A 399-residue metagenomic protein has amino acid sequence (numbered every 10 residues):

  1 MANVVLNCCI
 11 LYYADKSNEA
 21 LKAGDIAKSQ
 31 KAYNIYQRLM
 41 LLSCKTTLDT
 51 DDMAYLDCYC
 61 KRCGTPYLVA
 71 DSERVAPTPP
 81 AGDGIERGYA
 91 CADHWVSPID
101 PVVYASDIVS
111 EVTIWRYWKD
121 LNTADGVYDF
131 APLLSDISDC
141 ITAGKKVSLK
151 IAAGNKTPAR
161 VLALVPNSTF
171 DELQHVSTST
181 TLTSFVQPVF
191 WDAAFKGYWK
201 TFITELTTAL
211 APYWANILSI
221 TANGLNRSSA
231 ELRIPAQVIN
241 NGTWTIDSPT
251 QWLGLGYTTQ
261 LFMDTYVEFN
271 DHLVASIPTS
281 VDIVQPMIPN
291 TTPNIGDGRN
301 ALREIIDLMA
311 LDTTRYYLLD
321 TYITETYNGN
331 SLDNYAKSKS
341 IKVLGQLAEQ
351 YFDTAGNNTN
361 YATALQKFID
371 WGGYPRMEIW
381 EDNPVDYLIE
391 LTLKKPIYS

Functional and structural regions predicted by a protein language model:
A2-K16, S29-Q37: Short amphipathic alpha-helical heptad-repeat segments
V4-C8, C44-C63: Long, non-catalytic architectural segments outside compact domain cores
N18-Q30, K45-T50: Charged, low-complexity interaction regions
G64-E86: Mature N-terminal, pre-catalytic/accessory segment of carbohydrate-active enzymes
P80-Y257, S280-R303, D320, T324-E325: Aromatic-lined carbohydrate-binding surfaces of glycoside hydrolases
I99-P101, L133-S138, I203-T207, M263-V274 (+4 more regions): Generic structural signal for well-ordered alpha-helices, preferentially at hydrophobic/aromatic core positions
S148, T313-S399: Substrate-binding cleft of secreted/luminal carbohydrate-active enzymes
N226, F262-M263: Non-catalytic cap/lid and distal C-terminal segments of serine-dependent acyl enzymes
